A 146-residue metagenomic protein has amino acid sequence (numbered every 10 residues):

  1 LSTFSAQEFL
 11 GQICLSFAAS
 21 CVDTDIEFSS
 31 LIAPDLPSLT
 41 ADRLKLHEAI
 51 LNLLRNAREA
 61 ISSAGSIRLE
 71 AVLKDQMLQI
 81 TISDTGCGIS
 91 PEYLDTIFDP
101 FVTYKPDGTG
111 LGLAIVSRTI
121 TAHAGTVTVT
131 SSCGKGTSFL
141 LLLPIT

Functional and structural regions predicted by a protein language model:
A6, G88-T96: Short helix N-cap motif at coil->helix boundaries in the Bergerat
V22, E27-P37, K74: Conserved catalytic submotifs in the C-terminal HATPase_c
S38-A41, Y104: Conserved micro-motifs of the catalytic ATP-binding
A64-Q76: Short beta-strand/loop element within the Bergerat-fold HATPase_c
D84: Acidic ATP/Mg2+-coordinating residue in the GHKL
G112, V116: Short alpha-helical Gxxx[C/S/T] motif in the catalytic ATP-binding
I120-T121: Detector for a conserved hydrophobic position within an alpha-helical segment of the HATPase_c
